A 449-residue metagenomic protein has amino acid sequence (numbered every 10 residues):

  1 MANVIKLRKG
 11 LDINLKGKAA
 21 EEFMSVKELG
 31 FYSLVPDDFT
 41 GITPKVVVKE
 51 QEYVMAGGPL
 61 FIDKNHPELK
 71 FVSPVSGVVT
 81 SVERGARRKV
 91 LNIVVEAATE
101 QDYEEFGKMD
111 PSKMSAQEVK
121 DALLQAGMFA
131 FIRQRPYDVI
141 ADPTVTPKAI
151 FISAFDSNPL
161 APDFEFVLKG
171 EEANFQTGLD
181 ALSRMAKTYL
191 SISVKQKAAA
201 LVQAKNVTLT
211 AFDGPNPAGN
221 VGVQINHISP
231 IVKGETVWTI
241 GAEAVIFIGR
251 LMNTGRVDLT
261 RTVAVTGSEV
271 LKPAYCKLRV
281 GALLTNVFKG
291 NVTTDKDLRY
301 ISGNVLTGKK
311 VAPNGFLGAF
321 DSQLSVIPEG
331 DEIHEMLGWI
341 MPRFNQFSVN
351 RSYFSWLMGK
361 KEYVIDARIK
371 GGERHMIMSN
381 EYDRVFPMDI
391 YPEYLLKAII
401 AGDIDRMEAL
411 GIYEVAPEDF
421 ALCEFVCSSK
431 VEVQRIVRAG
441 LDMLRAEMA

Functional and structural regions predicted by a protein language model:
M1-V47, I62, F212: N-terminal, Lys/Arg-enriched amphipathic/low-complexity engagement segments that precede the first folded domain
I42, S73, K89: Exposed loop/turn and edge beta-strand positions of beta-sandwich/beta-sheet ligand-binding modules
I42, V48, N65-E68, K272: Short, solvent-exposed loop/turn positions at domain surfaces that link secondary-structure elements or cap domain
V48-I62, S81: Short, well-structured beta-strand-loop connectors
E68-S76: Short coil-to-beta-strand transition motifs
L69, E83-A449: Buried, small/hydrophobic-residue-enriched core segments of structured protein domains
